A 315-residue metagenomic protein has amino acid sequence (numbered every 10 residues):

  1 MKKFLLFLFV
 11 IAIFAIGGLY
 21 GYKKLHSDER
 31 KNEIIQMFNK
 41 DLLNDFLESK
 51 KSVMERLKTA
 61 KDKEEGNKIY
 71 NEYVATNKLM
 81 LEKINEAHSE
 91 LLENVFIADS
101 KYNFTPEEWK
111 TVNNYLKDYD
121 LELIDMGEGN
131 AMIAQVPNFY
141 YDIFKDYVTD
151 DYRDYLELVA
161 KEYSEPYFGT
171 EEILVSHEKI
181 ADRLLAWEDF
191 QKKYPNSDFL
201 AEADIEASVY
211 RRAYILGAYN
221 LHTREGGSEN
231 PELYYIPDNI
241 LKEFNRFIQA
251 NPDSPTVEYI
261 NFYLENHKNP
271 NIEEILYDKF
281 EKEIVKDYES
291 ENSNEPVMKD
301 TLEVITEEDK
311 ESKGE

Functional and structural regions predicted by a protein language model:
M1-I13: N-terminal Sec-pathway targeting helices
L19-K31: Hydrophobic single-pass membrane-insertion segments
R30-F139: N-terminal Sec/ER secretory leader and immediately downstream segment of secreted/extracellular precursors
N71, L200-I205, Y234-Y235, N261: Short, charged, amphipathic alpha-helical segments
V95-Y194: Long amphipathic alpha-helical segments with strong coiled-coil/leucine-zipper propensity
D142-D150, F190-E202, F247-E258, P270: Short solvent-exposed coil/turn linkers within tandem alpha-helical repeat scaffolds
I143, Y152-A181, A213-I248: Short coil/linker segments at helix-helix boundaries
S228-E315: A cross-kingdom marker for long, charged
